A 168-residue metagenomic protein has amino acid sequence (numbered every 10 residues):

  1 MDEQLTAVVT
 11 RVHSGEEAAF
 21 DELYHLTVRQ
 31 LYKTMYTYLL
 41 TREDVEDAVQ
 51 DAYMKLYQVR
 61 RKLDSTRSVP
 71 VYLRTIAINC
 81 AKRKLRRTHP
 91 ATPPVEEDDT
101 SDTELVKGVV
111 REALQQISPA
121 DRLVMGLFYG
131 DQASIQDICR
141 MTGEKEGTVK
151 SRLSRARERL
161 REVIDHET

Functional and structural regions predicted by a protein language model:
D2-E3, A7, R11, L40 (+5 more regions): C-terminal edge and immediately downstream basic/flexible tail or linker adjoining helix-turn-helix-like DNA-binding
R11-E22, Y32-D51, M141, E146 (+1 more regions): Short, charged helix-capping/linker segments at alpha-helix termini
A18-A19, Q30, G108-E112, R122-L123: Pre-recognition alpha-helix immediately N-terminal to the DNA-recognition helix within helix-turn-helix or winged-helix
V28, Y32, Y36, Y53 (+3 more regions): C-terminal flanking helix
K33, D47-M54, Q58, R67-N79: Structural recognition of an alpha-helix C-terminal capping motif at a helix-to-coil junction
Q58-S65, T75-P94: Arg/Lys-rich amphipathic alpha helix in sigma70-family domain 2
V71, I78, K82, G130 (+2 more regions): DNA-recognition helix of helix-turn-helix
V124-F128: A short pre-motif secondary-structure segment
